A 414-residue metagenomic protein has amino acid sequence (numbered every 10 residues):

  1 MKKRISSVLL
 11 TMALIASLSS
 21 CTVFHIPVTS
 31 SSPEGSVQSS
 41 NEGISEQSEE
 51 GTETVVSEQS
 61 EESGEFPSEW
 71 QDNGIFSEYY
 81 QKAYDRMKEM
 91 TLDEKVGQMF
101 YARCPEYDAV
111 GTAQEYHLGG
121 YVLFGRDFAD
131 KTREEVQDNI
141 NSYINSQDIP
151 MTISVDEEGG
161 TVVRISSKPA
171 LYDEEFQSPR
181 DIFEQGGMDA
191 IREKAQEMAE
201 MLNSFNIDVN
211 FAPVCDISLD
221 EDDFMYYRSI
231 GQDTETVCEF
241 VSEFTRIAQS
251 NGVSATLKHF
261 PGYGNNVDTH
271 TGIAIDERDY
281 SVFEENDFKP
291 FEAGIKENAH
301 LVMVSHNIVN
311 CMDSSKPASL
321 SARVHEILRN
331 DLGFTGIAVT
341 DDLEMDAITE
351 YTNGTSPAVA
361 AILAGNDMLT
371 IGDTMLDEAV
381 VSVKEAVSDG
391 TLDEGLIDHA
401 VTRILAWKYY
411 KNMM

Functional and structural regions predicted by a protein language model:
S17-S20: C-terminal motif of bacterial Sec signal peptides marking the signal peptidase cleavage site
T22-H25, G35, G51-I153, E157-S167 (+1 more regions): N-terminal hydrophobic targeting/anchoring segments and the immediately downstream early-domain regions of hydrolases
T91, T132-N141, V163, A170 (+2 more regions): Second-shell residues forming the walls of enzyme active-site clefts
V96-C104, G119-L123, M151-E157, V209-P213 (+5 more regions): Hydrophobic faces of well-ordered beta-strands that scaffold small-molecule active sites in alpha/beta enzyme cores
R103-E115, I191-M201, E284-P290, T352-A360: Short, acidic/polar
Q114-D130, F211, D220, I295-S314: Short acidic, glycine-rich surface-loop motifs adjacent to enzyme active sites
I144-Y172, K194-C215, V237-G262: Glycine-rich, aromatic-flanked loop segments that form ligand/cofactor-binding clefts across common enzyme folds
S388-M414: Mid-to-C-terminal alpha-helical segments outside catalytic/metal-binding sites
